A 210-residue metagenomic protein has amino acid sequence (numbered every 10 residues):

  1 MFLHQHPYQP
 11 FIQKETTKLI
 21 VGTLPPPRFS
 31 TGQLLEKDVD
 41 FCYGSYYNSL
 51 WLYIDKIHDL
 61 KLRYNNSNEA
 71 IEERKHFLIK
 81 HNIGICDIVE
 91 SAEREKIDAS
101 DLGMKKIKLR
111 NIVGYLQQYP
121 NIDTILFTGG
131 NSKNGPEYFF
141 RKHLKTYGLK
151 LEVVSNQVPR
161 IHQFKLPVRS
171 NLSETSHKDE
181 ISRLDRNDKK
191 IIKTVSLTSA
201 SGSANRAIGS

Functional and structural regions predicted by a protein language model:
M1-Q9, P26-F29, L34, I97-V113 (+2 more regions): C-terminal capping/extension of enzyme domains
H6-I12, N68-I79, G114-L116: Short amphipathic alpha-helices and their capping/turn segments at secondary-structure boundaries
Q13-L24: Short, hydrophobic/glycine-enriched beta-strand segments
I20-V21, L126-T128, L197: Short hydrophobic segments within beta-strands
L24-R28, N48, G84, E90-R94 (+2 more regions): Short, solvent-exposed loop/turn segments at secondary-structure junctions
Q33-L102: Short, surface-exposed acidic-centric catalytic microdomains
K80-F139: Internal catalytic-core helix/loop-beta-alpha segment that presents or stabilizes conserved functional determinants
